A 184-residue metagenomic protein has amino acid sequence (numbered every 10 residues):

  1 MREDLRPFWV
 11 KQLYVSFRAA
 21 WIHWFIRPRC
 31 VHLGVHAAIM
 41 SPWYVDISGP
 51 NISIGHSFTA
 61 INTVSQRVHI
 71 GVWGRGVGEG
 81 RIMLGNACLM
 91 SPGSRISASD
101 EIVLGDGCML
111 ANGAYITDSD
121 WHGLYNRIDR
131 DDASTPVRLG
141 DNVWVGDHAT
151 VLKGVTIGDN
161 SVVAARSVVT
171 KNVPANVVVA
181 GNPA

Functional and structural regions predicted by a protein language model:
M1-T117, G140-D141, D159, A175 (+1 more regions): Domain-scale signature associated with acetyltransferase and cell-envelope carbohydrate enzymes
L13, L104-D106, L110-A184: Glycine-rich hexapeptide-repeat left-handed beta-helix
